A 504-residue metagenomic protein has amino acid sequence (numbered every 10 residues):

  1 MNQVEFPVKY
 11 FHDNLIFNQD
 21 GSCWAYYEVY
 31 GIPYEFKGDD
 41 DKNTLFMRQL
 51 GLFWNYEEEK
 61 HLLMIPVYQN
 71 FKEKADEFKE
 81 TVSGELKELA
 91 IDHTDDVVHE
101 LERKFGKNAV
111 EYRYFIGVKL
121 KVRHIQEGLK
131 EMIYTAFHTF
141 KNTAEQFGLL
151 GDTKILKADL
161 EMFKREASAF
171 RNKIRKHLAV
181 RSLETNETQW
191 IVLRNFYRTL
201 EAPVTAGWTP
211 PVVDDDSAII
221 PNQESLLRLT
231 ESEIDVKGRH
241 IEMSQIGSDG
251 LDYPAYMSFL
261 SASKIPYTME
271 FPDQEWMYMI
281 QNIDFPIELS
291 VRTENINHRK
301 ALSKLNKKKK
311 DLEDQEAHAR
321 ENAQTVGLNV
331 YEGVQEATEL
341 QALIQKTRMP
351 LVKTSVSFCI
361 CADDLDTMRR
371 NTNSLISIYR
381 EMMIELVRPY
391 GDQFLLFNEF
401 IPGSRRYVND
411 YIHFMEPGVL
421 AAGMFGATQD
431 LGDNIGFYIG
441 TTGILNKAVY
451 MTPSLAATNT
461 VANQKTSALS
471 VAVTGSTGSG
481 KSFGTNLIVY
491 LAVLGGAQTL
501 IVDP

Functional and structural regions predicted by a protein language model:
M1-G426: Extended, folded cores of ATP/NTP-driven motor/assembly subunits in large transport and secretion machines
D39, R48-F53, F437-P504: Glycine-rich phosphate-binding loop of nucleotide-binding enzymes
A109-E111, L351-K353, N434, I444 (+1 more regions): Short, solvent-exposed loop/turn segments at the edges of secondary structure
G418-A422, Q429-A448: Pre-P-loop entry segment of helicase/translocase ATPase cores
